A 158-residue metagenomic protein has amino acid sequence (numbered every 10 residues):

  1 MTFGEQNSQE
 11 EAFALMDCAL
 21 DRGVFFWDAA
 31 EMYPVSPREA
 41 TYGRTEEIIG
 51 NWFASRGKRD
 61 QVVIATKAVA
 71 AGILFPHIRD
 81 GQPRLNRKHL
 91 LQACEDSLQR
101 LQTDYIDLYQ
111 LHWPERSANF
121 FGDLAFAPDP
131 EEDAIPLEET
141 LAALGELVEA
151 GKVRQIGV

Functional and structural regions predicted by a protein language model:
M1-T66, K88-L91, D104, A143-E149: N-terminal binding-site loop/beta-alpha segment at the start of enzyme catalytic domains that lines or forms
T2, Y33-S36, A70-G72, H112-S117: Feature marks short, surface-exposed loop/turn motifs that line or immediately flank catalytic pockets and channel
A29-E31, T66-A68, Q110-W113, V158: A cross-domain feature marking catalytic cores of carbohydrate-active enzymes and several ubiquitous metabolic/repair
A65-F75: Electropositive, surface-exposed helix/loop patches at the edges of structured domains that serve as adaptable
I73-V158: Glycine/proline-rich, positively charged, aromatic-decorated active-site loop/lid region on the catalytic face
